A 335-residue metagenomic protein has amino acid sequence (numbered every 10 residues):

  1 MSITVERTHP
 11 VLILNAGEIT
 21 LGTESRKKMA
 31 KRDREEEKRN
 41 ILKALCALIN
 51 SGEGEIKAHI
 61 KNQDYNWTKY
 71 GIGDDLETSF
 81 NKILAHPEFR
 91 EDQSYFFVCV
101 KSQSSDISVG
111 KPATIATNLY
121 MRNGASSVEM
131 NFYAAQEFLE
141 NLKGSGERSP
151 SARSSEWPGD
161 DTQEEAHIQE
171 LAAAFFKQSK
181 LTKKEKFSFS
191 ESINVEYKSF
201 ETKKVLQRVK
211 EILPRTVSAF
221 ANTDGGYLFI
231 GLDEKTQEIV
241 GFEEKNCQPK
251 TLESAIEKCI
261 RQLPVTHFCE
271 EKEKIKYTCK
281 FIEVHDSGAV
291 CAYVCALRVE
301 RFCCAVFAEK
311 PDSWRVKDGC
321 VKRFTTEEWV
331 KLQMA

Functional and structural regions predicted by a protein language model:
M1-A335: Conserved N-terminal catalytic/coupling substructures associated with nucleotide/phosphate chemistry
